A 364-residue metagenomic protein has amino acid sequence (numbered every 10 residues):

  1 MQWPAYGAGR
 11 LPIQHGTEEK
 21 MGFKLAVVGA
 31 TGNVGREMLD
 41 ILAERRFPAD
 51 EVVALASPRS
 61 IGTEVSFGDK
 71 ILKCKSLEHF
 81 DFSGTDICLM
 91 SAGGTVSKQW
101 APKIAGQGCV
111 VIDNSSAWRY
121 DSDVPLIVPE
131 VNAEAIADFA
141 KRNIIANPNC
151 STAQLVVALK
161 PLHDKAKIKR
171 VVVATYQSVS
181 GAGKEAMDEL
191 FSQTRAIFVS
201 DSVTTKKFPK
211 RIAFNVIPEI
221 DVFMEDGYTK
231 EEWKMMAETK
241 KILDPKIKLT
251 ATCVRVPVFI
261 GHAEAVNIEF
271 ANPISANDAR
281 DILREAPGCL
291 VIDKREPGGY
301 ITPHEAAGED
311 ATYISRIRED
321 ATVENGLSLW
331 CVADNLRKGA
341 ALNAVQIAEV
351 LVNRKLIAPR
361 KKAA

Functional and structural regions predicted by a protein language model:
W3-K20: Short, Lys/Arg-enriched N-terminal segments with co-localized hydrophobic residues within the first ~10-30 amino acids
G16-I212, K248, D281, R295 (+5 more regions): N-terminal Rossmann-like NAD(P) cofactor-binding subdomain of oxidoreductases, focused on the glycine-rich
P58-S60, C150-S151, T175-A182, V216-F223 (+2 more regions): Glycine-rich beta-alpha junction loops
F139-A146, N215-D226, L329-C331: Helix-loop-beta segment of a Rossmann-like dinucleotide-binding subdomain
N143-Q154, G227-M236, G339-N343: A glycine-rich, Thr/Ser-enriched phosphate-binding loop motif common to dinucleotide/cofactor-binding enzymes
E189, K210-P218, F259-A263, I268: Active-site-proximal catalytic alpha-helix in oxidoreductases
A213-F259: Oxyanion-binding "anion nests"
I247-A364: C-terminal active-site/capping subdomain that shapes the small-molecule cofactor and substrate pocket of enzyme
